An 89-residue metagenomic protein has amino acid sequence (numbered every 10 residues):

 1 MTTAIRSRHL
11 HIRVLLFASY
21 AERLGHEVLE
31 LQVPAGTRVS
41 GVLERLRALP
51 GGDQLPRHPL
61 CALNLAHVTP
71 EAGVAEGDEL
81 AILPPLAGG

Functional and structural regions predicted by a protein language model:
M1-G88: Ubiquitin-like/PB1-type beta-grasp interaction modules and other compact soluble beta-rich domains
